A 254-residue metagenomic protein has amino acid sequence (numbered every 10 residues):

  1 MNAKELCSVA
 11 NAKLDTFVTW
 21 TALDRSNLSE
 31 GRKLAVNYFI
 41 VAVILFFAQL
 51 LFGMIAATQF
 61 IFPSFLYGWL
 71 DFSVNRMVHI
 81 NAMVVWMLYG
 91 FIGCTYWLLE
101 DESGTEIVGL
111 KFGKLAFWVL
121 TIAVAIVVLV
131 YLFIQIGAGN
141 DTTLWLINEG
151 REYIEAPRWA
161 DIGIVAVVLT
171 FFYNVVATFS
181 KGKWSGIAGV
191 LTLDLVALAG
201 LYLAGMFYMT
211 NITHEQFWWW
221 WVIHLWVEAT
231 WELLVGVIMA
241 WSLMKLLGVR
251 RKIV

Functional and structural regions predicted by a protein language model:
M1-V36: Extramembrane terminal tails and long inter-domain/linker segments of multi-pass membrane proteins
A3, V9-F17, M54-I61, Y67 (+2 more regions): Membrane-interface helix-loop-helix modules in multi-pass inner-membrane proteins
L23-A35, T58-Y67, N140-T142, F172-K181 (+2 more regions): Hydrophobic alpha-helical transmembrane segments
L23-V43, E102-I122, N148-D161, V176-V196 (+1 more regions): Membrane-interfacial loop-to-helix junctions in multi-pass inner-membrane proteins
E30, N37, V41, Y67 (+6 more regions): Generic hydrophobic alpha-helical membrane-segment signal
I40-F52, I122-V128, G163-T170, G189-Y208 (+1 more regions): Alpha-helical transmembrane segments of multi-pass integral membrane proteins
L70-I92, E215-T230, I238: Amphipathic alpha-helical packing elements
K181-V254: Generic multipass alpha-helical transmembrane bundles of integral membrane proteins
